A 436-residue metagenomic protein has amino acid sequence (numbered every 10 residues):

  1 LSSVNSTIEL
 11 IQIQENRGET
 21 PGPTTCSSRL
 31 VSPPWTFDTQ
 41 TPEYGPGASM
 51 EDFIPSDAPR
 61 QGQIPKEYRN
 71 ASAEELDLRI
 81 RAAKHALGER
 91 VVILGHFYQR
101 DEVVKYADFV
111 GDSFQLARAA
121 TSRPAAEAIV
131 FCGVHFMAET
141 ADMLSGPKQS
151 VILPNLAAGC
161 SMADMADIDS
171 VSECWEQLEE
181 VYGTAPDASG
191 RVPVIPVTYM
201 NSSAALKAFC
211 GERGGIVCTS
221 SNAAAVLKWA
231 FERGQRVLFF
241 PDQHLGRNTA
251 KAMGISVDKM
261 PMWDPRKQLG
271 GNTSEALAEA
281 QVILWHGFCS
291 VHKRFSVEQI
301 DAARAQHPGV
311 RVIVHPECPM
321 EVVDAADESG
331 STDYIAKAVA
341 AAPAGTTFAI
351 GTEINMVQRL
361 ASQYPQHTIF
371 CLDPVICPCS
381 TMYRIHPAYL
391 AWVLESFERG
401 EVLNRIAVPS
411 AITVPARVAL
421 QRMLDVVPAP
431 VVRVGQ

Functional and structural regions predicted by a protein language model:
S2-L10, G18-P23, S27, S32: Short, positively charged low-complexity motifs
S6, I13-E15, G45, A107: Compositionally biased, intrinsically disordered low-complexity regions enriched in proline and serine
L10-N16, T20, T41, A280: Intrinsic disorder/low-complexity segments enriched in polar/small residues
T24-I350, M356-Q436: Active-site loop-to-helix "anion-binding N-cap" substructures in soluble metabolic enzymes
